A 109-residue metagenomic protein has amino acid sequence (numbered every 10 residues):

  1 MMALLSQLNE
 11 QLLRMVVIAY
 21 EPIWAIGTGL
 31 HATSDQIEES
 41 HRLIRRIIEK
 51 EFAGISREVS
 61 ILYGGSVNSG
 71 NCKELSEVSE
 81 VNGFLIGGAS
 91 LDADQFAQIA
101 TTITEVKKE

Functional and structural regions predicted by a protein language model:
M1-I55: Active-site rim beta-loop-alpha module in soluble metabolic enzymes
M15-A19, E58-L62, N82-G83: Structural preference for beta-strand elements that scaffold enzyme active sites
E21, L75, G87: Conserved, mostly hydrophobic/aromatic
I23-G27, N68-S69, D92: Short, active-site-adjacent cap segments at secondary-structure transitions
D35, E39, G70, L91-D94: Conserved active-site and cofactor/substrate-binding residues in soluble primary-metabolism enzymes
Y63-S69, G88-A89: Glycine-rich beta-to-alpha transition loops that act as phosphate-gripper elements at the mouths of alpha/beta enzyme
V67-E80: Catalytic cores of alpha/beta
S90-E109: C-terminal helical cap(s) of enzyme catalytic domains, especially alpha/beta-barrels
